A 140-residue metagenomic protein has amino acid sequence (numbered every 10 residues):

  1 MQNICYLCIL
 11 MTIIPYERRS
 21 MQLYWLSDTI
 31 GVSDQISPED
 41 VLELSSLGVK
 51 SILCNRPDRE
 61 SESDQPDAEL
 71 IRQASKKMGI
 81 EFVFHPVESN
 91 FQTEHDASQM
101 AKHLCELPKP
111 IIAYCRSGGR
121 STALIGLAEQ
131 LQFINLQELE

Functional and structural regions predicted by a protein language model:
C5-Y6, L10-I112, A123-E140: Cys-dependent protein tyrosine phosphatase-like superfamily
C115: Short cysteine clusters
G118: Substrate/cofactor-recognition hotspot
